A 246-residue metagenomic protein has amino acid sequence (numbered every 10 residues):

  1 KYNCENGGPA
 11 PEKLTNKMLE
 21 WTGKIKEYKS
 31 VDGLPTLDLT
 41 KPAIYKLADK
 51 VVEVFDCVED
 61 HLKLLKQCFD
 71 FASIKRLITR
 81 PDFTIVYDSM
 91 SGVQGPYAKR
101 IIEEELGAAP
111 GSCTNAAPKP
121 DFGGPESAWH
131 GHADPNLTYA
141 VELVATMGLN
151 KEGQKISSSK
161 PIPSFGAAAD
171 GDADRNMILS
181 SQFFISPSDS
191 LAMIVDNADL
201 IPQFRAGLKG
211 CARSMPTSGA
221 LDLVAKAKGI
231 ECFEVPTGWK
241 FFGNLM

Functional and structural regions predicted by a protein language model:
K1: Long, structured ligand/cofactor-binding scaffold of large enzymes
C4-E27, T40-M246: Phosphate-binding chemistry for phosphorylated carbohydrates and sugar-nucleotides
K26-T36: Short secondary-structure capping/junction motifs at helix and strand boundaries
